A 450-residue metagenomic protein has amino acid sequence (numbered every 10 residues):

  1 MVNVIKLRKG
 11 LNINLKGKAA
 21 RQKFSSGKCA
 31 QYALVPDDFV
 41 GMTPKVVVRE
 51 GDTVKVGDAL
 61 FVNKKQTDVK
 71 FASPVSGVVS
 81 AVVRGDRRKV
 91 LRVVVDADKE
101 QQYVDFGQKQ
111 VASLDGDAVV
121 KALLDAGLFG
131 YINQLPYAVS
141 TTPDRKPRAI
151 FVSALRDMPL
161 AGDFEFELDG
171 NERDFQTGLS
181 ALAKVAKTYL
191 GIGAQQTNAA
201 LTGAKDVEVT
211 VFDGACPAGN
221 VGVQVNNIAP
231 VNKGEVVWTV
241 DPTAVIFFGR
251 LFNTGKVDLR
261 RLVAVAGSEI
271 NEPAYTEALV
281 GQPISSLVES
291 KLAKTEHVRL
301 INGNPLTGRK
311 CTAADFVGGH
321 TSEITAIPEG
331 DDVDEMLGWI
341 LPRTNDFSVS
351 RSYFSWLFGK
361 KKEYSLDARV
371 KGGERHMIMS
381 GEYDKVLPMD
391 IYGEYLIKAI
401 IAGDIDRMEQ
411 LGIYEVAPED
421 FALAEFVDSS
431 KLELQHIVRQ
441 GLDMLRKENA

Functional and structural regions predicted by a protein language model:
M1-L15, Q22-K23, S80, G85 (+2 more regions): Mobile cofactor-carrier "swinging-arm" domains
M1-V47, V62, F212: N-terminal, Lys/Arg-enriched amphipathic/low-complexity engagement segments that precede the first folded domain
M42, S73, K89: Exposed loop/turn and edge beta-strand positions of beta-sandwich/beta-sheet ligand-binding modules
M42, V48, K65-D68, E272: Short, solvent-exposed loop/turn positions at domain surfaces that link secondary-structure elements or cap domain
V48-V62, A81: Short, well-structured beta-strand-loop connectors
D68-S76: Short coil-to-beta-strand transition motifs
V69, V83-S286, S290-A450: Buried, small/hydrophobic-residue-enriched core segments of structured protein domains
